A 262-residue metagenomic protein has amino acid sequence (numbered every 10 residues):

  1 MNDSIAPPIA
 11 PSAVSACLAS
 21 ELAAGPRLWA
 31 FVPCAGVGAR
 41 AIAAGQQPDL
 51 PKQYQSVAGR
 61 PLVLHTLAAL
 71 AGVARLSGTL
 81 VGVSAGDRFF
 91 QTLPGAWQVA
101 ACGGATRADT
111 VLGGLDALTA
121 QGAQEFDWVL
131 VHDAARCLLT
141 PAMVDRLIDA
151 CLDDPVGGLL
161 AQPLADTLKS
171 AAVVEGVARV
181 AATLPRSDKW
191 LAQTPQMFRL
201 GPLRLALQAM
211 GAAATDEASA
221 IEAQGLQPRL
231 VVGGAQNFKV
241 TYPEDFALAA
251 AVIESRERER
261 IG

Functional and structural regions predicted by a protein language model:
N2-D3, P8, V14-A85, W97: N-terminal glycine-rich phosphate-binding loop and ensuing alpha1 helix
V32, V63, G114, H132-D133 (+3 more regions): Residue-level signal for inorganic ion chemistry
G86-Q91: Short, charged/polar "capping" segments at the starts of alpha-helices and the immediately preceding loops
P94-D127: Short phosphate-binding loop-to-helix
R107, A134-L138: Acidic metal-phosphate-binding loop of nucleotide-sugar-dependent transferases
E125, L138-V231, G262: Conserved core of the sugar-phosphate nucleotidyltransferase
P228-V232, F238-T241: Conserved active-site beta-strand element of glycosyltransferases/polysaccharide synthases
N237-G262: Hydrophobic helical membrane-anchoring modules
